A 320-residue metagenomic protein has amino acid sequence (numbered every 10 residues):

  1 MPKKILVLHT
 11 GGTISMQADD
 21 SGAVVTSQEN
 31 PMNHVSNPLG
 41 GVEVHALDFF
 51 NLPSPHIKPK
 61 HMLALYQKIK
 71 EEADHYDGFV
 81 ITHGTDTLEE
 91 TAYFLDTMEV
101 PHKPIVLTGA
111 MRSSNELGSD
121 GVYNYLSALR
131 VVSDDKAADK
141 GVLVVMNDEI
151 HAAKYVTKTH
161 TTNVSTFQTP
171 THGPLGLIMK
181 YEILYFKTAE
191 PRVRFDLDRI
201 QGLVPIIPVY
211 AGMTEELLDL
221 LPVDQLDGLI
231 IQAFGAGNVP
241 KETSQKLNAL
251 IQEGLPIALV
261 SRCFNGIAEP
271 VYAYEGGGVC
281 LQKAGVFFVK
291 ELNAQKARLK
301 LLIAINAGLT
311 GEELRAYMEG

Functional and structural regions predicted by a protein language model:
M1-K70, Q245, N265, F288: ATP/NTP phosphate-donor binding region
P2, L8-G12, Q28-P38, A152-I231 (+1 more regions): Accessory alpha-helical/coil subdomains and C-terminal extensions that flank or cap enzyme catalytic cores
L8-T10, I81-H83, V106-G109, L143-N147 (+3 more regions): Short beta-strand segments
G12-S15, G84-E89, E149-H151, G235-N238 (+1 more regions): Gly/Ser/Thr-rich loops at beta-strand to alpha-helix junctions that form or flank small-molecule/cofactor-binding
S21-E29, Y93-I105, G121-S127, K158-V164 (+1 more regions): A glycine- and small-aliphatic-rich helix-loop capping segment at beta-alpha/alpha-beta transitions that lines
G84-K103, V239-N248: Short Gly/Thr/Asp-enriched flexible loops that form oxyanion-binding sites at enzyme active sites
L107-I178: Internal gly/pro-rich beta-alpha loop/helix module that stabilizes soluble enzyme cofactors or their anionic handles
K241-G320: ATP/nucleoside-binding phosphotransfer catalytic cores, i.e., glycine-rich phosphate-binding loops
